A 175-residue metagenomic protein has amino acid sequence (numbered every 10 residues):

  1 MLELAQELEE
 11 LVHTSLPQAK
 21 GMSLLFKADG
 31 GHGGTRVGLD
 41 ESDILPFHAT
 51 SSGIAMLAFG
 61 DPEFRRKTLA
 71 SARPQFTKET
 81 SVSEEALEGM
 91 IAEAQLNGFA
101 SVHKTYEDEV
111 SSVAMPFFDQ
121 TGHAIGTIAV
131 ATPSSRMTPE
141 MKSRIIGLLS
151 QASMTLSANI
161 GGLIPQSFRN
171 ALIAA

Functional and structural regions predicted by a protein language model:
M1-D29, R144, L148-A152, L156-A175: Intrinsically disordered, low-complexity terminal regulatory regions
M1-S71: Amphipathic alpha-helical effector-binding/dimerization core of metabolite-sensing transcriptional regulators
I54-A58, A92, M154, A158: Generic alpha-helical structural context detector
K67-T68, H103, P165-Q166: Short, hydrophobic secondary-structure boundary micro-motifs
S71-R73, I145: Short intrinsically disordered coil segments
F76-T77: Intrinsically disordered, low-complexity polar/acidic regions
T80-A152, N170-L172: Extended hydrophobic
